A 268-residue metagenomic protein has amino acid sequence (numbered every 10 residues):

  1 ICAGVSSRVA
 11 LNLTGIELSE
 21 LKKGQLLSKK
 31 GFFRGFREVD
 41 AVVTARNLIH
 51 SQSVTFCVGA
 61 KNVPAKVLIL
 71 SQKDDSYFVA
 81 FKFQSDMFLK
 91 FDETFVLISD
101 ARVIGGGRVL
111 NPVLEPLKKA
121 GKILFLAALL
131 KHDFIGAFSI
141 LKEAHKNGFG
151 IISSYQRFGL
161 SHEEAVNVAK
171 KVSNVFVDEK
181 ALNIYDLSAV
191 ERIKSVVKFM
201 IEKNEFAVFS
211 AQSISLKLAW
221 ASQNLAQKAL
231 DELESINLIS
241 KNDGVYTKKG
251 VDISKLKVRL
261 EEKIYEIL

Functional and structural regions predicted by a protein language model:
I1-F138, L225-K228: Beta-strand/loop-dominated core regions that host nucleotide or nucleotide-derived cofactor-binding catalytic loops
N47, F56, L68, F88 (+1 more regions): C-terminal non-catalytic scaffold/interaction domains in large multidomain proteins
